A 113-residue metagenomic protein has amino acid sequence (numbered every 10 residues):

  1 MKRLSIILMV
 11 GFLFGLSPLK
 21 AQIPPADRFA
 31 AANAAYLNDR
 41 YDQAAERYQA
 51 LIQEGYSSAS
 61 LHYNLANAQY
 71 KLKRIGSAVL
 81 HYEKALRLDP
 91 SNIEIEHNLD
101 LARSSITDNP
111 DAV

Functional and structural regions predicted by a protein language model:
A50-L51, A85: Canonical positions in the second alpha-helix
